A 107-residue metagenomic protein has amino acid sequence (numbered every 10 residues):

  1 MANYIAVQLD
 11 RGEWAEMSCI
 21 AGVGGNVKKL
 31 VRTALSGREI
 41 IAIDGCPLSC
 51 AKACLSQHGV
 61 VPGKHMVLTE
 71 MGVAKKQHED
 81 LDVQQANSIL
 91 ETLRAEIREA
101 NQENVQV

Functional and structural regions predicted by a protein language model:
M1-V107: Iron-sulfur-associated redox domains of electron-transfer enzymes in respiratory and anaerobic energy metabolism
